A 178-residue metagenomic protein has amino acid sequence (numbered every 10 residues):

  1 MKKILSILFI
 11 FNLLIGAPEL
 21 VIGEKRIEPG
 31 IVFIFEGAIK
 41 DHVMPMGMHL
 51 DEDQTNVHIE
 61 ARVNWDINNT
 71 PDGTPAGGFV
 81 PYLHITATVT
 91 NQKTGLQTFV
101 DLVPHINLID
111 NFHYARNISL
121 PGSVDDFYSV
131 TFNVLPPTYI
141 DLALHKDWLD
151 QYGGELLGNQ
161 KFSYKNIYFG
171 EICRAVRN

Functional and structural regions predicted by a protein language model:
K3-G16: Sec-dependent N-terminal signal peptides
A17-D53: Short, compositionally biased P/S/T/A/G/V-rich stretches that sit at domain boundaries
H58-G78: Short amphipathic, basic-aromatic surface patches that mediate peripheral association with negatively charged
G77-Q97: Extended low-complexity, serine/threonine- and proline-enriched intrinsically disordered segments
T98-L108: Solvent-exposed serine/threonine-rich low-complexity stretches and specific carbohydrate-binding patches
L108-N117: Aromatic sugar-binding surface patches on proteins that engage polysaccharides or sugar-phosphate polymers
V134-L149: Short acidic/polar inter-strand loop motif in beta-rich domains
Q160-N178: Compositionally biased low-complexity segments at domain edges in trafficked proteins and select soluble regulators
